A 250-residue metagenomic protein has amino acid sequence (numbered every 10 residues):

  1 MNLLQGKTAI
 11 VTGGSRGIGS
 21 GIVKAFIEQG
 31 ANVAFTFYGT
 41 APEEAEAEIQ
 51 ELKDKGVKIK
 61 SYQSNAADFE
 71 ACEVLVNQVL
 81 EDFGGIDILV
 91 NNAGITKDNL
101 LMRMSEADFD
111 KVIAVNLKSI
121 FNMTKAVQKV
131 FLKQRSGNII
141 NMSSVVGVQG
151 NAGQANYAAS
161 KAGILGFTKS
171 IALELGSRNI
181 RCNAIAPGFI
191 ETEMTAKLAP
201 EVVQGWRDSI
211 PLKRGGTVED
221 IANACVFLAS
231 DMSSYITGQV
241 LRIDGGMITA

Functional and structural regions predicted by a protein language model:
T8, S15-G17: Conserved glycine-rich cofactor-binding loop
Q29-E46: Conserved glycine-rich Rossmann-like NAD(P)H-binding loop of the short-chain dehydrogenase/reductase
L100-L101, D108-I113, T195, W206: Substrate-binding pocket helix/loop in short-chain dehydrogenase/reductase
T124, S160, T168: Active-site helix of classical SDR
K129, L173-S177, S234: Alpha-helical segment proximal to the catalytic Tyr-Lys
S144: Residue(s) in the substrate-gating loop at a strand-loop-helix junction that position the organic substrate next
G176, R181, I236-G238, D244: Short, small/polar-rich loop/turn modules that mediate ligand/substrate recognition or access, typified
